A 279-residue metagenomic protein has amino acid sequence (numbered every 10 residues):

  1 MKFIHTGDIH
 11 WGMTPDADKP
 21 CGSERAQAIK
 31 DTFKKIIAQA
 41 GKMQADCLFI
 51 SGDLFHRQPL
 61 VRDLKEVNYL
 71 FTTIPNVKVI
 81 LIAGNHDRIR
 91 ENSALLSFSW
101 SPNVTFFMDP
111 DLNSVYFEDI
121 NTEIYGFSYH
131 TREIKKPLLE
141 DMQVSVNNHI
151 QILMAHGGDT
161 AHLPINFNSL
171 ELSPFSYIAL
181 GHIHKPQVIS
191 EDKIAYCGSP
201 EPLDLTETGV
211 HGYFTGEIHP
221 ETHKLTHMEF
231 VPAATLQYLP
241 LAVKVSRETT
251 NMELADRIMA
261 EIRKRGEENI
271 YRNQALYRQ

Functional and structural regions predicted by a protein language model:
M1-E66: N-terminal active-site segment of His-dependent metallophosphoesterases
F3, I124, I270-Y271: Conserved hydrophobic helix-helix packing surfaces used for dimerization/oligomerization
G22, C47, R57-L205, V210-E217: His/Asp/Glu-rich metal-coordinating catalytic cores of metallo-dependent phosphodiesterases/hydrolases acting on
Q27, D111-E118, C197-R263, R272: Binuclear metal-dependent phosphoesterase catalytic core
K34-Q44, Q143, N251-R265: A short, well-ordered alpha-helical element
L48-D53, G266-Q279: Short, glycine-/small-residue-enriched flexible loop/hinge segments at domain edges that mediate gating
L54-P59, V245-E248, R265: Short, glycine-rich nucleotide/cofactor-binding loops
